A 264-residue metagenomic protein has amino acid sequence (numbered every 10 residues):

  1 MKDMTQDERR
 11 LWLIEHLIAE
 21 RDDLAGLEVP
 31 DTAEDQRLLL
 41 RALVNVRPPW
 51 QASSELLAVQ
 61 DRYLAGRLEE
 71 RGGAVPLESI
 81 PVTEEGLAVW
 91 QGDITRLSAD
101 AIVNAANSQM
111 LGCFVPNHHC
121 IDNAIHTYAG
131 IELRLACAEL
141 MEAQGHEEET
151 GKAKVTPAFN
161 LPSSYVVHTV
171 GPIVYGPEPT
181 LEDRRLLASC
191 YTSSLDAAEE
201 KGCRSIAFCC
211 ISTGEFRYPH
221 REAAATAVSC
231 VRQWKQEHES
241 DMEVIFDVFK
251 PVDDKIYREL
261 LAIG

Functional and structural regions predicted by a protein language model:
M1-G264: Macrodomain-like recognition of ADP-ribose-binding/processing modules
